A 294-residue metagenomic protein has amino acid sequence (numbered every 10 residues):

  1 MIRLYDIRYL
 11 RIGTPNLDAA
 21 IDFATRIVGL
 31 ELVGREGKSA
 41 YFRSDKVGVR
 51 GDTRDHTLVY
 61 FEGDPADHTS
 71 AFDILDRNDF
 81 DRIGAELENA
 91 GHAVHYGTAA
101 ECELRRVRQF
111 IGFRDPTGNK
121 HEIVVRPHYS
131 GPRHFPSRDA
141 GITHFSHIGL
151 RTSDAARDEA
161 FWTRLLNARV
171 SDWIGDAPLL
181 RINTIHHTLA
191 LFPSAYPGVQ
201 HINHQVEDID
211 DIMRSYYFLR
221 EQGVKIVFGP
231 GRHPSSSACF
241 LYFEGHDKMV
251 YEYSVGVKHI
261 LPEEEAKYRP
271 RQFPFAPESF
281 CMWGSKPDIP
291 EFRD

Functional and structural regions predicted by a protein language model:
I2, R8-D55, E101-C102, L150-T188 (+1 more regions): Core segments of cupin and vicinal oxygen chelate
D6-P15, E62-E88, Q109-R114, H144-S153 (+3 more regions): Vicinal oxygen chelate
Y9, D55-L58, T69, H147 (+4 more regions): Histidine-centered active-site/metal-ligand motif
A20-T25, L87, G118, D158 (+4 more regions): Conserved active-site tyrosine of GNAT-family acetyltransferases
E36-Y96: Ordered, small/hydrophobic-rich secondary-structure cores
G48-V59, G118-H121, S130, H186-A190 (+1 more regions): Short, charged/polar, Gly/Pro-enriched secondary-structure boundary elements
E88-G141, P178-L179, V224-D294: Vicinal oxygen chelate
A100-D115, V124-G198, I209, R214 (+1 more regions): Amide-forming acyltransferase catalytic core, primarily the GNAT-like/NAT-type and related acyltransferase folds
